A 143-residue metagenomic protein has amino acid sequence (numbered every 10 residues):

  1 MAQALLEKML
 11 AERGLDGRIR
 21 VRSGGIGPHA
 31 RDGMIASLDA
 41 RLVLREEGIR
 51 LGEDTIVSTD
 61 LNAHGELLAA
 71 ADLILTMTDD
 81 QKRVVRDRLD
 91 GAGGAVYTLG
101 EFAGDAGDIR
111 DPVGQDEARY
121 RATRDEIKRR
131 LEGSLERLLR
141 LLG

Functional and structural regions predicted by a protein language model:
M1-G143: Short polar/charged helix/loop
